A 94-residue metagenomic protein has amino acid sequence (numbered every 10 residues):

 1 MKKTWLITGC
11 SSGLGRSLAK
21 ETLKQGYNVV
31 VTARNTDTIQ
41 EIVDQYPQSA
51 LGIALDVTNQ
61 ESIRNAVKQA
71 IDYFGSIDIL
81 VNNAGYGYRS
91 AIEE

Functional and structural regions predicted by a protein language model:
T4-I7, L80-V81: Conserved hydrophobic beta-strands of the Rossmann-like cofactor-binding core in SDR/related NAD(P)H-dependent
G9-G13, N35: Conserved glycine-rich cofactor-binding loop
T22: Aromatic pocket-lining residues of Rossmann-like dinucleotide-binding sites
Q25-E41: Conserved glycine-rich Rossmann-like NAD(P)H-binding loop of the short-chain dehydrogenase/reductase
I39, I63-A70: A conserved hydrophobic alpha-helix of the Rossmann-fold in NAD(P)-dependent oxidoreductases
Q48, Q69-N82, Y88: A glycine-rich helix->loop->beta "capping" turn within Rossmann-like NAD(P)(H)-dependent oxidoreductase domains
L55-N65: The beta1-alpha1 cofactor-binding region of Rossmann-like NAD(H)/NADP(H)-dependent oxidoreductases
G87-E94: Conserved mid-core segment of classical short-chain dehydrogenase/reductases
